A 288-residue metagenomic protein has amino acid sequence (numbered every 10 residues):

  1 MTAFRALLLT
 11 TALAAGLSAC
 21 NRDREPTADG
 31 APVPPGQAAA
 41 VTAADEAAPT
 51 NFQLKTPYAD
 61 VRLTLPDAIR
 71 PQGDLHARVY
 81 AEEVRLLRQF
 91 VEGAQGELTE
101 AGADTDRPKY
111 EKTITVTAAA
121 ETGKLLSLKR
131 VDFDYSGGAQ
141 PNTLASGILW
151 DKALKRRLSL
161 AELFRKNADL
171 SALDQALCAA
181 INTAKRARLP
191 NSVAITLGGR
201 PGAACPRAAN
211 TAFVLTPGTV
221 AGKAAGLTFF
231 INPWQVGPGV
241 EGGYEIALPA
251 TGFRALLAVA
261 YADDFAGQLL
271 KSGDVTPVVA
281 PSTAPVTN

Functional and structural regions predicted by a protein language model:
M1-L8: Bacterial N-terminal signal peptides that target proteins for export
T11-A14: Alpha-helical transmembrane segments
G16-A19: C-terminal motif of bacterial Sec signal peptides marking the signal peptidase cleavage site
N21-N288: Compositionally biased intrinsically disordered regions enriched in Thr/Gly
